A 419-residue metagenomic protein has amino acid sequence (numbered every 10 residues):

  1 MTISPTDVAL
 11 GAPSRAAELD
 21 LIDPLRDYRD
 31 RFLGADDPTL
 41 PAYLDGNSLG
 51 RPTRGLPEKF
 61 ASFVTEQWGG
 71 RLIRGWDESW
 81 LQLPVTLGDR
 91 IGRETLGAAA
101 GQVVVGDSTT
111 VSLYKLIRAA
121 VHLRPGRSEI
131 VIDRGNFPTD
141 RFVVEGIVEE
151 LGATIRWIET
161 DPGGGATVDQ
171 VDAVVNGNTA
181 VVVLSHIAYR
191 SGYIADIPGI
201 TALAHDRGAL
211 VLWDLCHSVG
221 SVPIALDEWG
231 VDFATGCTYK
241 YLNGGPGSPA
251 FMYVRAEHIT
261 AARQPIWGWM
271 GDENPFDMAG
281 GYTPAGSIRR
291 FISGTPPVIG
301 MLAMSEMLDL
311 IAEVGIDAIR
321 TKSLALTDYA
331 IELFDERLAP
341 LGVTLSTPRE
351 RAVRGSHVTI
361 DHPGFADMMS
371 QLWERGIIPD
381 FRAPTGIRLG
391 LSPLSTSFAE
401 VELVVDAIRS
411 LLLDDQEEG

Functional and structural regions predicted by a protein language model:
M1-G419: Pyridoxal 5′-phosphate
